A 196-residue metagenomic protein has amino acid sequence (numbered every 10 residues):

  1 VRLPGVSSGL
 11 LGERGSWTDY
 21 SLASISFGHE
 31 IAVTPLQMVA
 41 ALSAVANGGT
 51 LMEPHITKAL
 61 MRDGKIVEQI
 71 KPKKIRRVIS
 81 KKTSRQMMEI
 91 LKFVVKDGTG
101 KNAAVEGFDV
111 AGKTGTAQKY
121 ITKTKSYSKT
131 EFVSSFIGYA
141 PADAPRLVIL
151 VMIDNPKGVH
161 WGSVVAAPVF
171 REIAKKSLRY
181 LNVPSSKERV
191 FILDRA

Functional and structural regions predicted by a protein language model:
V1-I153, I192-A196: Beta-lactam-recognizing serine transpeptidase/beta-lactamase-like catalytic domain environment
M38, E53, G162-K175: Short, charged, low-complexity patches
K65-K74, A167-A196: Short, gly/Ser/Thr-rich active-site loops of penicillin-recognizing serine hydrolases
I79, K129, G158-V169: Short alpha-helix boundary/capping segments
P156-H160, R179-Y180: Short beta-strands and strand-coil junctions in structured, solvent-facing domains, enriched
